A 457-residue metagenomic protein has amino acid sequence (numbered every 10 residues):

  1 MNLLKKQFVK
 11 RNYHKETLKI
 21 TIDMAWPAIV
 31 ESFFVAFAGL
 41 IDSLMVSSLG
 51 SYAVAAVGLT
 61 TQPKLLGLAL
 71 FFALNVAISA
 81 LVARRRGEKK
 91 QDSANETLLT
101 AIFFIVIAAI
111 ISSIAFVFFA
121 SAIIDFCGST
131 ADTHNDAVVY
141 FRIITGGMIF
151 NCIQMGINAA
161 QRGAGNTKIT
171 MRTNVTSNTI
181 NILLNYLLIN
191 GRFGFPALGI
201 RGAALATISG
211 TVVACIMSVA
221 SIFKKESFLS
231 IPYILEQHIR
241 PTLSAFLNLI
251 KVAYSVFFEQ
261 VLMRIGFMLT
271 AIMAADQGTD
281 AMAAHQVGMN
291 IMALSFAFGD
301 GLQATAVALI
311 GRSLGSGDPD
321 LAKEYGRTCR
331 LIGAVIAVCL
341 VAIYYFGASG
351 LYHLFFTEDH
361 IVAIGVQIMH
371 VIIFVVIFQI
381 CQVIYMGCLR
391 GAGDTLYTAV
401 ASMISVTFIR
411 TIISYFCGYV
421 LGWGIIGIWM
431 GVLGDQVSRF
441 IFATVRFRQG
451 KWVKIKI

Functional and structural regions predicted by a protein language model:
M1-A28, V82-I149, A197-Y254, I310-V375 (+1 more regions): Short alpha-helical transmembrane segments in multi-pass integral membrane proteins
D23-D42, I143, S177, G210-A214 (+4 more regions): Transmembrane helical elements of multi-pass membrane transporters/channels
A28, S32, S43-L44, A80 (+15 more regions): Transmembrane alpha-helix boundary and packing residues in multipass membrane permease domains and related
V30, F34, A38, G67-F71 (+15 more regions): Residue-level hotspots within pore-lining transmembrane alpha-helices of multi-pass secondary transporters
F37-A55, I124-A131, L187-L198, F257 (+4 more regions): Helix-terminus/linker motif at the lipid-water interface of multi-pass membrane proteins
V46-L65, D132-D136, I200-R201, S244-V252 (+4 more regions): Interfacial/gating helices of multi-pass transporter permease domains
V54-I114, N151-T170, M282-A348, Q379-M403: Small-residue-rich hydrophobic transmembrane alpha-helices
N75, S79, I144-G163, T170-N178 (+6 more regions): Short runs within selected transmembrane alpha-helices of multi-pass transporters and secretion channels
